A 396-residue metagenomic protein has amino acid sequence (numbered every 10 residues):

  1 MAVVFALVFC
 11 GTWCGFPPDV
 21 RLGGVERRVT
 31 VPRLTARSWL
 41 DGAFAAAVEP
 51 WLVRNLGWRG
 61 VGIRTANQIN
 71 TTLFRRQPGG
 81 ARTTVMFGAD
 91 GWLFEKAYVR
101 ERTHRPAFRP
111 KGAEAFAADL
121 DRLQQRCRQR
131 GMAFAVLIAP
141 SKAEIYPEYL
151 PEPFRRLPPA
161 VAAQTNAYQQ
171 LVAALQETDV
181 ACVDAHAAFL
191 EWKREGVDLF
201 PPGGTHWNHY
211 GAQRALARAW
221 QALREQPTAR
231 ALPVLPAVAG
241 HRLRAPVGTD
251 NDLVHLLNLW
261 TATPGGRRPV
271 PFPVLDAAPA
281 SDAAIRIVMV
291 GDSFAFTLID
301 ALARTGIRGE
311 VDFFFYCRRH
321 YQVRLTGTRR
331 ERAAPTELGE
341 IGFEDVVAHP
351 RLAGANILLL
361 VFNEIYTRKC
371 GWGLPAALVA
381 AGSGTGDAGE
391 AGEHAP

Functional and structural regions predicted by a protein language model:
M1-P396: Extracellular glycan-modifying ectodomains
